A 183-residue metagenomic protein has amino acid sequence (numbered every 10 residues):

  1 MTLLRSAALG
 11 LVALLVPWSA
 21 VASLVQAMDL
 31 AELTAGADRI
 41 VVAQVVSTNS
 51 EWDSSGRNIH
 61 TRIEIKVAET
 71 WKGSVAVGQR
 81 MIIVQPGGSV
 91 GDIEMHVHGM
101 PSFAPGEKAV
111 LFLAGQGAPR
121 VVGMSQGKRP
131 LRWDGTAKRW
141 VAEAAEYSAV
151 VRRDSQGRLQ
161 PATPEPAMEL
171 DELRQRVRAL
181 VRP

Functional and structural regions predicted by a protein language model:
L3-L4, L14-P183: Transition segments tied to proteolytic processing and entry into folded domains
A7-G10: Alpha-helical transmembrane segments
